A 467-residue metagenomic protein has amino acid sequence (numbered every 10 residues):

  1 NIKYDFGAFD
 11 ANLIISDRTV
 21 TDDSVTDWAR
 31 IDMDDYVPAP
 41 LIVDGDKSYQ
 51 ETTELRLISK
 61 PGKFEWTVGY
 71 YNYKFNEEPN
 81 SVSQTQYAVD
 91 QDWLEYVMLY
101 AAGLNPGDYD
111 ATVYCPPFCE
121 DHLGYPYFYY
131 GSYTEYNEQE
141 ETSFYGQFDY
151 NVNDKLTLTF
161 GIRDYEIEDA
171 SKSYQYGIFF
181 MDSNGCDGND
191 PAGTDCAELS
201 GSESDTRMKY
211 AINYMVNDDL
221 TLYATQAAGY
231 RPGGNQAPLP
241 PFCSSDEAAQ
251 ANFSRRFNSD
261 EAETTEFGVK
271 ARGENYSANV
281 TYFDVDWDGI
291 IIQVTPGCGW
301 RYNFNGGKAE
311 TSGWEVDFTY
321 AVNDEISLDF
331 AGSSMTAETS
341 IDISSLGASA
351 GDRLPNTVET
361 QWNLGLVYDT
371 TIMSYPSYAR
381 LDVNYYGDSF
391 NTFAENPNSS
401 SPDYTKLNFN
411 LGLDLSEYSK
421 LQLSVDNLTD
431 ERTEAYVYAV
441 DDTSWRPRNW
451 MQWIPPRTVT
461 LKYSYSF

Functional and structural regions predicted by a protein language model:
N1-T67, K74-E78, E266, S277-N279: Outer-membrane beta-barrel domain signature, strongest for Gram-negative TonB-dependent receptors and also present
I2-Y4, L55-K60, V68, F144-Y150 (+9 more regions): Residues on the lipid-exposed face of transmembrane beta-strands in outer-membrane beta-barrel proteins
K3-D5, D10-S16, V20-W28, M215 (+6 more regions): Membrane-embedded beta-barrel scaffold of Gram-negative outer-membrane proteins
D5-A8, E51, S59-K63, Y150-D154 (+11 more regions): Outer-membrane beta-barrel strand-turn architecture
D27-I42, V82-T134, A170-S202, G234-R256 (+4 more regions): Solvent-exposed loop segments that connect transmembrane elements
L57-S59, G69-Y73, E135-V285, V367 (+1 more regions): Structural signature of Gram-negative outer-membrane beta-barrels, strongest in the C-terminal barrel of TonB-dependent
K63-T67, N153-L158, N275-S277, Y282-D286 (+2 more regions): Gram-negative outer-membrane beta-barrel transporters
N384-T392, L413-F467: C-terminal beta-signal and adjacent terminal beta-strands/loops of Gram-negative outer-membrane beta-barrel proteins
